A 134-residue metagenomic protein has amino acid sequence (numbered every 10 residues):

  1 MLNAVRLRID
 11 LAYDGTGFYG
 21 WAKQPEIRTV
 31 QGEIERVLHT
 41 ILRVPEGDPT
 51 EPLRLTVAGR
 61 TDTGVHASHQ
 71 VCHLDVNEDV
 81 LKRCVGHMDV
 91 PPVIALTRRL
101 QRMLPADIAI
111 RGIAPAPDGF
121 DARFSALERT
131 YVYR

Functional and structural regions predicted by a protein language model:
M1-R134: Structured-RNA-binding interfaces characteristic of tRNA pseudouridine synthases
